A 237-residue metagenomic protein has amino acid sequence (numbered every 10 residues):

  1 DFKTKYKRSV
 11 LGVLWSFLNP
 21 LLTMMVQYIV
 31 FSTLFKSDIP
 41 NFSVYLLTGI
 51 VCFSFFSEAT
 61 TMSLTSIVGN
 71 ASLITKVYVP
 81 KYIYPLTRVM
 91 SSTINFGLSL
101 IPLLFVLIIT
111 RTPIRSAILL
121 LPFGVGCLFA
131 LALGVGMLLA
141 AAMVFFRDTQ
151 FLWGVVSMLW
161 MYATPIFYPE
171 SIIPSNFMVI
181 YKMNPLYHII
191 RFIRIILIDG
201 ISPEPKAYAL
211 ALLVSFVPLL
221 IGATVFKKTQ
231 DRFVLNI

Functional and structural regions predicted by a protein language model:
D1-I237: Hydrophobic transmembrane alpha-helices and immediately adjacent juxtamembrane helices of multi-pass inner-membrane
